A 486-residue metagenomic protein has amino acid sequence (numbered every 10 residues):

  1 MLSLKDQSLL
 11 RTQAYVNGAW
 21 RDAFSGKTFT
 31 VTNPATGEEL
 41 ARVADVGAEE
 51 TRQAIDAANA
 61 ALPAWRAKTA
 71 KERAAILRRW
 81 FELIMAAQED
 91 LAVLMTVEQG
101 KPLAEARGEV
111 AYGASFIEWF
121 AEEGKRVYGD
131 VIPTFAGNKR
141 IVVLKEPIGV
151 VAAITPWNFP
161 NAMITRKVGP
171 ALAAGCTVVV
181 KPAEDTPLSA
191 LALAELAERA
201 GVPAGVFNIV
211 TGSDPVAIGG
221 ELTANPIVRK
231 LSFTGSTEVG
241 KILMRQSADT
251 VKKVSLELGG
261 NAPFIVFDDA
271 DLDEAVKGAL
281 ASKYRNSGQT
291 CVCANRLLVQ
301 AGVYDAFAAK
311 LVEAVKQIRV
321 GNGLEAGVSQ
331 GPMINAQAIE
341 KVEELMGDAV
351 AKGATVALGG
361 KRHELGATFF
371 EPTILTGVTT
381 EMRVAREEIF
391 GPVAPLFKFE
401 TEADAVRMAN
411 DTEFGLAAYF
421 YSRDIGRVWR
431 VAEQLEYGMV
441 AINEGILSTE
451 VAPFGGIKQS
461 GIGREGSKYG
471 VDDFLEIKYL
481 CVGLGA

Functional and structural regions predicted by a protein language model:
M1-A35: Hydrophobic face of amphipathic alpha-helices that form TPR/SEL1-like repeat modules and related alpha-solenoid
G37, R73, M95, I117 (+10 more regions): Residue-level signal for inorganic ion chemistry
E38-R42, V228, I265, R319 (+3 more regions): Conserved C-terminal structural/oligomerization subdomain of aldehyde/semialdehyde dehydrogenase
E38-V127, N138: Glycine-rich loop-to-alpha-helix module at the N-terminal edge of alpha/beta enzyme cores
E39-V46, A61-A67, A153, F264-F267 (+5 more regions): Short, well-ordered beta-strand elements within core beta-sheets of diverse protein domains
L62, R66, F81-Q88, A92 (+19 more regions): Structural signal for hydrophobic packing residues in well-ordered secondary-structure cores of soluble enzyme domains
G129-E274, F399: Rossmann-like NAD(P) dinucleotide-binding subdomain of oxidoreductase/dehydrogenase enzymes
E238-T379, I442: ALDH superfamily catalytic-core signature
